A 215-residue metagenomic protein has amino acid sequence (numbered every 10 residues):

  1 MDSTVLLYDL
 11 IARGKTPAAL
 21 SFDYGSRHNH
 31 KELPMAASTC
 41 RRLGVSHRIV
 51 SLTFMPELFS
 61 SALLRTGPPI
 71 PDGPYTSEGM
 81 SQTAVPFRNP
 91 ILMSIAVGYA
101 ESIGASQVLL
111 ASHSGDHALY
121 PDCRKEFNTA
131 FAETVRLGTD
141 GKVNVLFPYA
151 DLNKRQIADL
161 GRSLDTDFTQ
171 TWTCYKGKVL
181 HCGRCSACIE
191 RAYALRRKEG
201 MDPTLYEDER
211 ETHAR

Functional and structural regions predicted by a protein language model:
M1-D165: ATP-dependent adenylation/nucleotidyltransferase module used to activate substrates
S94, Q170-Y193: Local cysteine-cluster metal-coordination motifs and their immediate loop/turn environment, predominantly Fe-S cluster
D116, L195-R196: Glycine-rich nucleotide phosphate-binding loop and flanking beta-alpha elements of Rossmann-like dinucleotide-binding
D122-E126, I157, A187-C188, E211-R215: Alpha-helix boundary/capping detector
T139, R196-E199: Short amphipathic alpha-helical interaction/hinge segments
Y149, V179, P203-Y206: Residue-level signal for alpha-helical context at structural boundaries
K198-R215: Short microdomains enriched in Cys/His and/or Lys/Arg
